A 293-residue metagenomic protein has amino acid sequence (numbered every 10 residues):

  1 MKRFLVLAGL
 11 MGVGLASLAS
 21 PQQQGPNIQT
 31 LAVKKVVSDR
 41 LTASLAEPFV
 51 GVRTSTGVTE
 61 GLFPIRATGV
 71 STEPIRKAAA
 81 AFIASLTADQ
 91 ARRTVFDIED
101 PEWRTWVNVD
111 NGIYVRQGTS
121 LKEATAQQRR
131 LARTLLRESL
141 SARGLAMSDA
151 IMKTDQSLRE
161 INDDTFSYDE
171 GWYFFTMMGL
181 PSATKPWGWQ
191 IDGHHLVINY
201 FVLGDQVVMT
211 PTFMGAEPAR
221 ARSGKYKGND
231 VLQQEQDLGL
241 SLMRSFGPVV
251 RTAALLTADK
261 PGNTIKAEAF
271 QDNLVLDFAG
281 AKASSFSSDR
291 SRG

Functional and structural regions predicted by a protein language model:
M1-F4: Positively charged n-region of N-terminal signal peptides that target proteins for export
L7-A16: Bacterial N-terminal signal peptides
A19-Q23: Boundary at the C-terminal end of the N-terminal hydrophobic targeting segment
Q24-G61, T68-V70, D97-G280: Acidic/His-rich structured neighborhood in mature extracellular/periplasmic domains
A67-T105: Mature N-terminal segment immediately following signal peptide/propeptide cleavage in secreted/periplasmic
L86, A124, F246, F286-S287: Alpha-helical hairpin
Q90, Q128, V250, R290-S291: Single-residue recognition of alpha-helix capping/boundary positions
A281-G293: Extended, compositionally biased non-globular segments
